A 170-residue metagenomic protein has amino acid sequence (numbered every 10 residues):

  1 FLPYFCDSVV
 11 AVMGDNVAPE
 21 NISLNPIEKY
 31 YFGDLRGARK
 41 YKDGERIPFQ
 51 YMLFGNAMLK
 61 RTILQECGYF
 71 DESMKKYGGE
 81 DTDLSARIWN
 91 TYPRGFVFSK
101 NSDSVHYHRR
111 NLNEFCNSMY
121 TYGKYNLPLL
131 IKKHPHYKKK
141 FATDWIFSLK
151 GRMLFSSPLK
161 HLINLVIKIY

Functional and structural regions predicted by a protein language model:
F1-I27, R94-G95: Conserved donor NDP-sugar-binding/catalytic core segment of glycosyltransferases
G14-N16, Y30-F49: Short, flexible, basic/aromatic active-site loop/helix in glycosyltransferases
Q50, A57, T82, V97 (+1 more regions): Residues that recognize and position ribonucleotide moieties
L53-G68: Conserved nucleotide-sugar donor-binding and metal-coordinating catalytic region shared by glycosyltransferases
T62, D83, D103: Active-site phosphate/pyrophosphate-handling residues
K76-L84: Acidic donor-binding loop at a coil-to-helix junction in glycosyltransferase catalytic cores that engages
I88-W89: Hydrophobic residues within well-ordered alpha-helices
G95-Y170: Active-site-adjacent helix/loop segment of glycosyltransferases that harbors family-specific signature motifs
